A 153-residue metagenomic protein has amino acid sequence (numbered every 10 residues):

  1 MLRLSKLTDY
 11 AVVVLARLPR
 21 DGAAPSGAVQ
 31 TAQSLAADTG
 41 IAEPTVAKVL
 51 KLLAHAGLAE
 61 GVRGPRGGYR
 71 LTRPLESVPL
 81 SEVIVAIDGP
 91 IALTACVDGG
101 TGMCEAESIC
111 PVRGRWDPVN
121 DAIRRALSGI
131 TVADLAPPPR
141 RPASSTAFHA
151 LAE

Functional and structural regions predicted by a protein language model:
L2-K6, V12-I41: N-terminal helix-turn-helix DNA-binding core of bacterial DNA-binding proteins
A37, A54-H55: Alpha-helical residues within the helix-turn-helix
P44: Key DNA-contact positions within bacterial/archaeal DNA-binding proteins
G57-T72: Beta-hairpin "wing" of winged helix-turn-helix
L75-G99, V112-D121: Conserved segment of winged-helix/HTH DNA-binding domains
D98-E153: C-terminal regulatory/oligomerization modules of transcriptional regulators
